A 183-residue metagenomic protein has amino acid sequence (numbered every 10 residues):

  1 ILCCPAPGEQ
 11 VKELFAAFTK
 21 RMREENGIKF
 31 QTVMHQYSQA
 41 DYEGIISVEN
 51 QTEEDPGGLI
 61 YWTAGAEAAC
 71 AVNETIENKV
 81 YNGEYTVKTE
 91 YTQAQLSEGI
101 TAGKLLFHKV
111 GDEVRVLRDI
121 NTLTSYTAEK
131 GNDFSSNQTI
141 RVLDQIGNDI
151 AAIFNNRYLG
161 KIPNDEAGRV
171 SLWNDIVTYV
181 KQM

Functional and structural regions predicted by a protein language model:
I1-K161, L172: A glycine- and small-residue-enriched flexible loop/hinge signal that marks low-structured segments
D165: Short, charged, surface-exposed loops that flank catalytic or proteolytic processing sites
G168-M183: Short, hydrophobic/π-rich interface segment
